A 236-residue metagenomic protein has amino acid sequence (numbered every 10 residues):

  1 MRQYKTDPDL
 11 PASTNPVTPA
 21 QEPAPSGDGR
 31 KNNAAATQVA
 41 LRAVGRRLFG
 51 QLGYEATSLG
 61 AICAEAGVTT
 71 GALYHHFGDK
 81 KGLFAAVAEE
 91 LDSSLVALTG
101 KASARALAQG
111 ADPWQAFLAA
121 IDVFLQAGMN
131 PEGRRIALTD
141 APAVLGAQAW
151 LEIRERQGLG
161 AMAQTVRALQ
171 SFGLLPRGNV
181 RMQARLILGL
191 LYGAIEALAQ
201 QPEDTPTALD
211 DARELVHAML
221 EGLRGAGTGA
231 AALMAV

Functional and structural regions predicted by a protein language model:
M1-D28, D122-A127, L159-F172, L188-V236: C-terminal peripheral helix-coil segments that are non-catalytic and often amphipathic
M1-L52, T57-E65, G82-A85: Basic, helix-initiating cap at the start of DNA-binding domains
A35-A43, E55-A56, G67, H75-G100 (+2 more regions): An amphipathic alpha-helix adjacent to DNA-recognition modules
G71: Key DNA-contact positions within bacterial/archaeal DNA-binding proteins
F77, L138-L145: Short helix-capping/turn signature of helix-turn-helix
A86, G100-P131, A184-I187: Hydrophobic alpha-helical connector segments
S93-G100, A127, G133, L138 (+4 more regions): Amphipathic alpha-helical packing segments from all-alpha helical-bundle domains
